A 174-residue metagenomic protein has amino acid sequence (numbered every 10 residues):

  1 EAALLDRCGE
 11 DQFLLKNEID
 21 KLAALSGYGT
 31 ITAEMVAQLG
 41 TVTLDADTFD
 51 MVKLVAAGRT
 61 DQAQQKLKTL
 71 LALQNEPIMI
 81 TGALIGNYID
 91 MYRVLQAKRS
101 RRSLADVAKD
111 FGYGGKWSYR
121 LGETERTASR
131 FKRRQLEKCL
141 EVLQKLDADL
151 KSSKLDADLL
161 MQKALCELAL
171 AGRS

Functional and structural regions predicted by a protein language model:
E1-F49, L54-A57: Long, charge-dense, solvent-exposed interaction surfaces that engage phosphate-rich ligands
R59-S174: Helix-rich C-terminal "collar"/helical-bundle subdomain used as an assembly and partner-interaction module in RFC-like
